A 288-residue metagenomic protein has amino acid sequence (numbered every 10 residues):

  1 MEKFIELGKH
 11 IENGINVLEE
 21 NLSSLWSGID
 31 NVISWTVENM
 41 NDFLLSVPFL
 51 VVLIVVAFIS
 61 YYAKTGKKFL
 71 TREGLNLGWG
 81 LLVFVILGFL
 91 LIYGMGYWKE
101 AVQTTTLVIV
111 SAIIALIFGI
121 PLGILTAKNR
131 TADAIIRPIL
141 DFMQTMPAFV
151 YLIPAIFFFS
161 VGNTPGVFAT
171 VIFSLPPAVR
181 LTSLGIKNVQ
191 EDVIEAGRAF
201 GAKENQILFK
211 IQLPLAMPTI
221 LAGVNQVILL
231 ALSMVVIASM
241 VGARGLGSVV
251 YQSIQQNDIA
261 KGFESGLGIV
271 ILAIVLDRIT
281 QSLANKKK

Functional and structural regions predicted by a protein language model:
M1-L53, A101, T105-A115: Alpha-helical transmembrane segments and their cytosolic membrane-interface
S34-L45, W98-T106, V110, D133-I136 (+6 more regions): Alpha-helical membrane-interface segments at transmembrane helix boundaries
F49-I54, K68-E73, L77-L90: Hydrophobic mid-bilayer segments of alpha-helices in multi-pass membrane transport proteins, especially secondary
F58-K64, L91-K99, V110-L140: Transmembrane-helix boundary motif in ABC transporter permease subunits
I92, V110, A127, D141-F173: Generic hydrophobic transmembrane alpha-helix motif, especially the helices
F157, I186, A231-L272, K287-K288: Glycine-rich helix-loop "coupling/hinge" segments at transmembrane-helix boundaries in multipass transporters
F168, I172, E204-A238, A260 (+3 more regions): Transmembrane alpha-helices
A178-G223, V250: Short cytoplasmic-facing helical segments at TM-TM junctions of multi-pass membrane proteins
